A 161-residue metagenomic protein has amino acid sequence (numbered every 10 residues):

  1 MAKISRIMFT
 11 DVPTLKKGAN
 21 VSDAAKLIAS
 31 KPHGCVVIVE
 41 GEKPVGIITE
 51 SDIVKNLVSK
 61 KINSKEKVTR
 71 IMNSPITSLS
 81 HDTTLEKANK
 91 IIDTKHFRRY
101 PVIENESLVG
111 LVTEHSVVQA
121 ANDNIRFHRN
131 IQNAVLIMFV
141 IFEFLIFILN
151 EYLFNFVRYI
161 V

Functional and structural regions predicted by a protein language model:
A2, A19, I48, E66 (+2 more regions): Short beta-to-alpha loop/turn elements within the nucleotide-binding domains of ABC transporters
A2-V12, E66-I76: Bateman (tandem CBS) regulatory domains
I7, I28-K31, V36-D52, I92 (+1 more regions): A glycine-centered beta-loop-beta connector
T14-P32, L79-H96, I103, A121: The conserved cystathionine-beta-synthase
K17, E66-P75, H81, F127-F144: Short, solvent-exposed cationic patches
N20, V37, D52-I53, K67-I71 (+2 more regions): Histidine- and aromatic-rich ligand-binding microenvironments
L57: Flexible, gly/ser-rich surface segments that form the specificity/activation loops bordering the active-site cleft
L108-V161: Cytosolic regulatory modules rich in charged/polar residues
